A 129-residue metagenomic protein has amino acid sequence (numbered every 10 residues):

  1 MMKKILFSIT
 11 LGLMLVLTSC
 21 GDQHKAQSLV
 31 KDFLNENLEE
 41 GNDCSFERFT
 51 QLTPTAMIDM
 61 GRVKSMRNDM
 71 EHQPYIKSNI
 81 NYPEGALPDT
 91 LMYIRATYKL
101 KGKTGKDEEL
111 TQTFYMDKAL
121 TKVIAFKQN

Functional and structural regions predicted by a protein language model:
M1-C20: Sec-dependent bacterial lipoprotein signal peptides
C20-N129: Cystatin/cathelin-like cysteine-protease inhibitor module
